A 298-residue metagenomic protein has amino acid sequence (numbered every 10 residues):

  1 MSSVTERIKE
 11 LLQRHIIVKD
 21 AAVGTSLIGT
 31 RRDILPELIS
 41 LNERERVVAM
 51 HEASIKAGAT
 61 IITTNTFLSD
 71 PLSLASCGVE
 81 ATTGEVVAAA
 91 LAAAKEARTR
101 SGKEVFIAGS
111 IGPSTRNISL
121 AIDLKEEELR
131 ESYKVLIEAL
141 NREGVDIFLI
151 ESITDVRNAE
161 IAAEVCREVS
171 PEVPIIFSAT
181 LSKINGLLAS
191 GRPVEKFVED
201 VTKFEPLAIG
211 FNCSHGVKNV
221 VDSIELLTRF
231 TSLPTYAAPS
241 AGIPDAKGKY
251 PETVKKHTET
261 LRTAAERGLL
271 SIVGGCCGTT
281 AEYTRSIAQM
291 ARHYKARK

Functional and structural regions predicted by a protein language model:
M1-K298: Domain-level signal for soluble alpha/beta catalytic cores
